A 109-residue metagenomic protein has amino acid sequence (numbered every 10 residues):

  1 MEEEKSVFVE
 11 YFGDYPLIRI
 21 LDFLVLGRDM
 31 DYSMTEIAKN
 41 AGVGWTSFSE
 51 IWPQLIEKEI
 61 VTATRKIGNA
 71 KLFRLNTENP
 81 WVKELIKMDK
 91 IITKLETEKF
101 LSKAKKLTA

Functional and structural regions predicted by a protein language model:
V7-L17, S33, A63-K87: Short, cationic-aromatic polyanion-contact patches
V25-M30: Short helix-capping/hinge SLiMs at alpha-helix to coil transitions
E36-N40: A short acidic, leucine-rich amphipathic alpha-helix
F48-S49: Helix-turn-helix DNA-binding helix
W52-P53: Short, hydrophobic-biased segments on the C-terminal half of alpha helices that form "recognition helices"
E59: Glycine-centered, phosphate/nucleic-acid-interacting loop/turn motifs that mediate DNA/RNA or nucleotide
P80-A109: Amphipathic alpha-helical dimerization/coiled-coil segments that flank or bridge DNA-binding/regulatory modules
